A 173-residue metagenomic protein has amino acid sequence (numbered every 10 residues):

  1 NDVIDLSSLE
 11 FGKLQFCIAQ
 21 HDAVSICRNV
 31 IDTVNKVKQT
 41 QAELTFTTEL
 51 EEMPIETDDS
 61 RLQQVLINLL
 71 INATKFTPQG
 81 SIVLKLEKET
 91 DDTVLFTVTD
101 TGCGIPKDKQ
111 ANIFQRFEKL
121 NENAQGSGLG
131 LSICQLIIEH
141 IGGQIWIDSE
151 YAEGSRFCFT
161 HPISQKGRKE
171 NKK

Functional and structural regions predicted by a protein language model:
S7-I18: Helix-loop junction within the histidine kinase core
C17-D32, Q63: A conserved beta-strand-to-alpha-helix junction within the catalytic ATP-binding
V37-T47: Short conserved segments within the C-terminal catalytic ATPase subdomain
A73-T74: Short helix-loop "hinge" at the ATP-lid/N-box region of the Bergerat-fold HATPase_c
I105-F117: Short conserved segment of the HATPase_c
G130, C134: Short alpha-helical Gxxx[C/S/T] motif in the catalytic ATP-binding
